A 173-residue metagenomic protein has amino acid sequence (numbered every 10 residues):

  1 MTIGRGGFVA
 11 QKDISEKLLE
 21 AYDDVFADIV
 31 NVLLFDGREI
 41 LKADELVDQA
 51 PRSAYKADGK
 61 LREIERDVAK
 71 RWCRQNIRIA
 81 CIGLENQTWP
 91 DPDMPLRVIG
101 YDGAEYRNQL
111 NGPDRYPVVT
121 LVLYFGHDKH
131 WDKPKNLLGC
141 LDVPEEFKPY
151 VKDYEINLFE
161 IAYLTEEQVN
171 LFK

Functional and structural regions predicted by a protein language model:
M1-K173: Conserved single-residue anchors adjacent to enzymatic active/cofactor-binding motifs
